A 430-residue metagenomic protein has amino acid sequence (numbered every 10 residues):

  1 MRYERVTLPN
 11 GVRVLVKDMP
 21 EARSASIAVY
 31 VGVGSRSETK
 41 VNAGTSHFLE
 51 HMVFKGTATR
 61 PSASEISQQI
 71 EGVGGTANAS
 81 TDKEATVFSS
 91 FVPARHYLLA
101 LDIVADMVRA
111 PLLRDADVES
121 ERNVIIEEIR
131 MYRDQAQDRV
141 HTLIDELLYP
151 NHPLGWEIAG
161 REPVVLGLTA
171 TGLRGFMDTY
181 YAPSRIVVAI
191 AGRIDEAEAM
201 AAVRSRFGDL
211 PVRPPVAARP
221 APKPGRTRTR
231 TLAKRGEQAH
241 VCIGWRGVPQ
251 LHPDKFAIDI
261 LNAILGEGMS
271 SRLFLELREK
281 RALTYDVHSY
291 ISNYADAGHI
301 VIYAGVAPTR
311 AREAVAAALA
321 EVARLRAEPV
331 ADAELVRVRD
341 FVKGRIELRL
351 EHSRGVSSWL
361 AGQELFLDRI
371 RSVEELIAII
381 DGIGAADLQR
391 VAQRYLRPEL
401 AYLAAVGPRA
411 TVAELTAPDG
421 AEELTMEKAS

Functional and structural regions predicted by a protein language model:
R2-Y3, T7, D18, E65-P222 (+7 more regions): Charge-rich, well-structured scaffold segments of protease-associated domains
G11, D18-I70, P253-L265, L273-L275: Active/ligand-binding-proximal structured segments within catalytic/core domains that scaffold catalytic residues
